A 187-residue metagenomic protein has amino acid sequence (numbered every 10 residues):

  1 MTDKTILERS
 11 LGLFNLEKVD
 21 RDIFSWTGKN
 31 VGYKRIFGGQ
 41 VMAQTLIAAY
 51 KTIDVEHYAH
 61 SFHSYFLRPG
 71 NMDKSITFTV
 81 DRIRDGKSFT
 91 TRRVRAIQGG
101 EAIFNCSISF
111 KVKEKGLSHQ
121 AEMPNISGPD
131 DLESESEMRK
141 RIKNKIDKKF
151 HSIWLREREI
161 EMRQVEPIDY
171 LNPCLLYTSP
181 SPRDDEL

Functional and structural regions predicted by a protein language model:
M1-S179: Terminal targeting signals and extreme-terminal segments of soluble enzymes
Y177-L187: Single conserved hydrophobic/aromatic residue that forms the stacking wall/gate of nucleotide- or nucleobase-binding
